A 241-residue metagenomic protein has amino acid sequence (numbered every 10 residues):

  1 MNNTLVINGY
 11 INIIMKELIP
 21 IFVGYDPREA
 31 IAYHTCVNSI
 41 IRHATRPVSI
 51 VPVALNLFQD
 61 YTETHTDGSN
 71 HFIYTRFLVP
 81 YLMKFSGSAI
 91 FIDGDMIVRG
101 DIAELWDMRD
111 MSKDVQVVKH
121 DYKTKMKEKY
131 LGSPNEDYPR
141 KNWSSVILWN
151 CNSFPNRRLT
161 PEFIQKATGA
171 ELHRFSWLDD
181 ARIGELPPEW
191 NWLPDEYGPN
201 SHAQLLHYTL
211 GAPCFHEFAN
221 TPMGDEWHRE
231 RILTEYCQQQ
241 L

Functional and structural regions predicted by a protein language model:
M1-I14: N-terminal amphipathic/basic-hydrophobic helices that include classical n-h-c signal peptides and signal-anchor
K16-I19, Y25, H34, R46 (+2 more regions): A glycosyltransferase accessory/donor-loop signature
A30, H34-N38: Short, surface-exposed alpha-helical segments at coil->helix boundaries
S39-P47: Short, acidic, metal-binding catalytic loop of nucleotide-sugar glycosyltransferases
V51-Y81: Active-site-proximal specificity loops/subdomain of glycosyltransferases
N56-Y61, K123-K125, N191-D195: A short acidic, often aromatic-flanked loop/helix-cap motif at beta-alpha or helix-coil junctions that lines enzyme
T75-T124, L148, P155: GT-A fold catalytic core of metal-dependent nucleotide-sugar glycosyltransferases, centered on the diacidic
D110-G169: Conserved catalytic core of nucleotide-sugar-dependent glycosyltransferases
